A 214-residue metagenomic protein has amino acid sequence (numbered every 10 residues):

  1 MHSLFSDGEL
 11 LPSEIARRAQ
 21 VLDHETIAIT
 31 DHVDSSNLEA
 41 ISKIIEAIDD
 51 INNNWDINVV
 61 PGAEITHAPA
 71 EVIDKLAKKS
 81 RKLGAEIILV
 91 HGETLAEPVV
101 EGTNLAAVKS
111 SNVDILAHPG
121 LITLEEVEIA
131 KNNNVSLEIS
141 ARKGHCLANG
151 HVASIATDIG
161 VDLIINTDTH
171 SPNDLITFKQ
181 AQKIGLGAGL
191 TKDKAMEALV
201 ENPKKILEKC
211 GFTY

Functional and structural regions predicted by a protein language model:
M1, E97, L105-Y214: Charged catalytic cores and adjacent phosphate/nucleic-acid-binding surfaces used for phosphate/nucleic-acid chemistry
M1-S6, I29-H32, P119: Histidine-centered catalytic micro-motifs
H2-G8, S36, E71: Acidic/histidine-rich helix-loop elements that form or flank divalent-metal/phosphate-binding sites at the catalytic
H2-L4, V33-D34, T66, E93 (+2 more regions): Catalytic metal-binding/acid-base residues of hydrolase active sites
I15-I27: Catalytic domains of carbohydrate-active enzymes, especially glycoside hydrolases
A28-I41: Glycine-rich, proline-tolerant flexible connector loops at the mouths of alpha/beta enzymes
L38-I139, L207-Y214: Extended substrate/RNA-proximal surfaces in nucleic-acid metabolism proteins
